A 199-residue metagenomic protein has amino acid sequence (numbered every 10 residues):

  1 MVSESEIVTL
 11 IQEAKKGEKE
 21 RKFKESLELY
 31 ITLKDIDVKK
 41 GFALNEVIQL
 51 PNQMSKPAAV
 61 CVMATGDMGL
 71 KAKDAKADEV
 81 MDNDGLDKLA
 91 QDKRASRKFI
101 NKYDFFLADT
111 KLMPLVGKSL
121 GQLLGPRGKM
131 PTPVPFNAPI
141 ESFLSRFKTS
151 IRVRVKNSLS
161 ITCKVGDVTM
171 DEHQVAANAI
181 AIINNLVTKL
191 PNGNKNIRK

Functional and structural regions predicted by a protein language model:
M1: OB-fold/S1-family RNA-binding modules
E4-E6, N196: Long, compositionally biased eukaryotic signaling regions
E6-G17: Interdomain regulatory linker/hinge segments that flank or connect interaction modules in polarity/junction/synaptic
G17-L70, D92-K93: Translation machinery proteins
R21-S26, K189-R198: Flexible, glycine/charged-enriched surface loops at secondary-structure junctions
V60-A64, E79, F106: Short, hydrophobic beta-strand segments that form beta-sheet elements in well-ordered domains
D74-A77: Glycine-rich phosphate-binding loops that contact phosphosugars or nucleotide phosphates
M81-L190: Long, charge-patterned amphipathic alpha-helical coiled-coil/hairpin "stalk" segments used as oligomerization
